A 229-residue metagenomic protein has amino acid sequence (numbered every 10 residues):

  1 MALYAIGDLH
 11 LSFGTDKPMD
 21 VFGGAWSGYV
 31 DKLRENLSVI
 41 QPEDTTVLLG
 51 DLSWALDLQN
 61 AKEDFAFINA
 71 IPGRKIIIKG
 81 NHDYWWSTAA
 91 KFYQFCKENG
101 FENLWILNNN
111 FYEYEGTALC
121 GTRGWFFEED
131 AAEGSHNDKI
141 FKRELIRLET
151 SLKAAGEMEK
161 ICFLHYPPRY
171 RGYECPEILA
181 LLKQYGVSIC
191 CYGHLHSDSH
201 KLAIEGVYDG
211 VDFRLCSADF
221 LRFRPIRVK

Functional and structural regions predicted by a protein language model:
M1-A70, Y84, R143-E159, V228: N-terminal active-site segment of His-dependent metallophosphoesterases
A5-G7, T46-D51, K75-N81, W105-N108 (+3 more regions): Active-site neighborhood of phospho(di)ester-bond hydrolases with catalytic His/Asp-centered motifs
L9-D16, D83, S87-Y173, L181: Conserved catalytic scaffold of divalent metal-dependent phosphoesterases
D16-K17, L49-N69, Y84-G100, R171-E177 (+1 more regions): Metal-dependent catalytic neighborhoods of phosphoester/phosphodiester hydrolases
K17, G24, R34-E35, E113 (+2 more regions): Binuclear metal-dependent phosphoesterase catalytic core
S27-V30, R169-G172, L179-L181, C191 (+1 more regions): Cap/insert and terminal regions of metallo-dependent hydrolase folds
Q41, A70-P72, F101, Y114 (+3 more regions): Short, well-ordered coil/turn elements that cap or connect secondary structure elements
W86-T88, G116, C191, R222-R227: Short, charged, surface-exposed secondary-structure boundary motifs
